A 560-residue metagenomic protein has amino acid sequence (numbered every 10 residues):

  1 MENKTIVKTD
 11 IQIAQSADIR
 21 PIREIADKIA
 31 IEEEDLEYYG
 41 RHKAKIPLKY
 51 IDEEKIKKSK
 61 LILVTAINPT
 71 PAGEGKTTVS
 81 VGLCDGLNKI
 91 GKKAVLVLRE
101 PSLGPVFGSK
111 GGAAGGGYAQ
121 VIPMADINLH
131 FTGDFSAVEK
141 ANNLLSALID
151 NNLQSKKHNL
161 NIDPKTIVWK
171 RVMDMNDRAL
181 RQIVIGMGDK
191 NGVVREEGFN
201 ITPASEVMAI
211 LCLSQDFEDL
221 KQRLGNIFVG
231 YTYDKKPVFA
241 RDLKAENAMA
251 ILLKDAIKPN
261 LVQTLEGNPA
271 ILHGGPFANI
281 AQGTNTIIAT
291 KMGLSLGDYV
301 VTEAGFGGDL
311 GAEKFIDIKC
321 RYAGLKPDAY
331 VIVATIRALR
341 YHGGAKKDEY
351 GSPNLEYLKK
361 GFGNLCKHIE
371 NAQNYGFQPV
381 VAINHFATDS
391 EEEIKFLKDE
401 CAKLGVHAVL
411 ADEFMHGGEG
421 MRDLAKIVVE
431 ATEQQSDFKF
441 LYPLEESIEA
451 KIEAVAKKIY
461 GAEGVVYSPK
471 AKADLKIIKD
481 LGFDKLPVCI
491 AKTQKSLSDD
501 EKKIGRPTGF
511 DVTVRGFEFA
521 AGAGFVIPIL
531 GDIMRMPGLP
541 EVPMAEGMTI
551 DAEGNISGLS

Functional and structural regions predicted by a protein language model:
E2-S560: Flexible phosphate-sensing "switch/lid" loops adjacent to ATP/NTP-binding sites across phosphate-transfer
